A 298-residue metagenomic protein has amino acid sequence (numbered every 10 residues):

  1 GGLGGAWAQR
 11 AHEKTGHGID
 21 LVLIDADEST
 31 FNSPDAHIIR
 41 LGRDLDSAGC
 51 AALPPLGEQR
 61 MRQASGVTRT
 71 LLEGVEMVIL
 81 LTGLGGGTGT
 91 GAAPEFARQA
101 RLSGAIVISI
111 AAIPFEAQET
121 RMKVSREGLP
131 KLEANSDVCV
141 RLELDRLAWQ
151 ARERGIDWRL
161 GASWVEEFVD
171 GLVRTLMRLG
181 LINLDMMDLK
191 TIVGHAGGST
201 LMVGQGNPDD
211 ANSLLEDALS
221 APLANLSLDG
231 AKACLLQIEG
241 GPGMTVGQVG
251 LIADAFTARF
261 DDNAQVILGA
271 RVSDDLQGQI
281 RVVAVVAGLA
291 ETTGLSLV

Functional and structural regions predicted by a protein language model:
G2-V298: Tubulin/FtsZ superfamily GTPase core signature
